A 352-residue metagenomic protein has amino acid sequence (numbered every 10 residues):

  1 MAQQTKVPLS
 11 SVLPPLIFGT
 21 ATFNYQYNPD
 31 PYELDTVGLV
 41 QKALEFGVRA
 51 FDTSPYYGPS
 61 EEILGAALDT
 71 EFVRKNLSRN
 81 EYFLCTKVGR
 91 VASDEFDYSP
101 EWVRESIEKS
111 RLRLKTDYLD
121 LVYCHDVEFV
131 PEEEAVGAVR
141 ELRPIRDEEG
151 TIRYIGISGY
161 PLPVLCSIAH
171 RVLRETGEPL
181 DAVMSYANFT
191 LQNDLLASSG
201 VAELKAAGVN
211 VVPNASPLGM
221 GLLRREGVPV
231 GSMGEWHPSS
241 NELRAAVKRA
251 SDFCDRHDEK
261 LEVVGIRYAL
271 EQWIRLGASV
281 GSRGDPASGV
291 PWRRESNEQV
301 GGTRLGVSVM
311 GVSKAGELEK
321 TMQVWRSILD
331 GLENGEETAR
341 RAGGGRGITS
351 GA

Functional and structural regions predicted by a protein language model:
M1-Y82: N-terminal binding-site loop/beta-alpha segment at the start of enzyme catalytic domains that lines or forms
V7-V12, A67-F83, R111-T116, R146-D147 (+2 more regions): Acidic (Asp/Glu)-rich catalytic clusters
L13-I17, R49-A50, Y56, E81-K87 (+5 more regions): Structural preference for beta-strand elements that scaffold enzyme active sites
F18, A43, F51, L64 (+9 more regions): Conserved, mostly hydrophobic/aromatic
A21-D35, V88-R104, F129-E133: Active-site mouth loops of central-metabolism enzymes
P29-L44, F96-K115, L162-V172: Short, acidic/polar
R111-V130: Active-site groove signature of glycoside hydrolases
V127-A352: Beta/alpha (TIM)-barrel catalytic core signal, keyed to glycine-rich beta->alpha loops juxtaposed to Asp/Glu that bind
